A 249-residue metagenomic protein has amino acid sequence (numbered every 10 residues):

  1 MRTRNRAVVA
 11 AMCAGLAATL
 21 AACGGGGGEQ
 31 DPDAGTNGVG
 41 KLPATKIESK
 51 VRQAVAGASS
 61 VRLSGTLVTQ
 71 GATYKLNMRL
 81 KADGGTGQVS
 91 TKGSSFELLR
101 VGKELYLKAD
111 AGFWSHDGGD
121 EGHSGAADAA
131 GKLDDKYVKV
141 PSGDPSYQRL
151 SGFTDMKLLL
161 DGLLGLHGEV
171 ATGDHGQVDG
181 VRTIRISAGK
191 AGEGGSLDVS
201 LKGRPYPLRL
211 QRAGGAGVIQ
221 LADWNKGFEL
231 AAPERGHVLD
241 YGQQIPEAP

Functional and structural regions predicted by a protein language model:
R2-K75, H237, G242-P249: N-terminal leader/targeting segments and the immediate start of mature chains
T45-F113: N-terminal mature ectodomain segment of secretory-pathway/periplasmic proteins
N77-L80, E97-L98, V170-Q177, D198-V199: Short, exposed beta-strand/loop patches in secreted or surface proteins that constitute
S90, L166-H167, G189: Short loop/turn motifs at secondary-structure junctions and domain boundaries
V101, L133, G217: Residues that flank catalytic or metal-binding motifs in active/ligand-binding sites
K108-L158: Acidic/charged, solvent-exposed loop-and-adjacent secondary-structure segments enriched in E/D, K/R, S/T, and G/P
L163-A171: A short, amphipathic edge element
G173-V238: Gly/Pro-enriched, hydrophobic low-complexity segments that function as extracytoplasmic propeptides/linkers
